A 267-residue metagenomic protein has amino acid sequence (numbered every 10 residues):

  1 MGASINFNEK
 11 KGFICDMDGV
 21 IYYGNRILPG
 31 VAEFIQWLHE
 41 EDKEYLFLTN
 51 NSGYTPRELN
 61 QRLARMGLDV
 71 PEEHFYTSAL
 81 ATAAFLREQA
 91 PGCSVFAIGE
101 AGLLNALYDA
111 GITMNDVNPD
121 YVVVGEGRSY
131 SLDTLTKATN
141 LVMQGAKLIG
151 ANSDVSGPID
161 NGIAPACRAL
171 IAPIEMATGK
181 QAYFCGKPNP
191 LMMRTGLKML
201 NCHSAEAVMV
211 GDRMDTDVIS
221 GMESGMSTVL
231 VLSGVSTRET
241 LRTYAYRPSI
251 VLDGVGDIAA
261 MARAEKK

Functional and structural regions predicted by a protein language model:
G2-K43, R57-Y76, A83-K267: Asp-based, Mg2+/Mn2+-dependent phosphohydrolase catalytic module
N51: Conserved phosphate/oxyanion-binding catalytic-loop motifs
